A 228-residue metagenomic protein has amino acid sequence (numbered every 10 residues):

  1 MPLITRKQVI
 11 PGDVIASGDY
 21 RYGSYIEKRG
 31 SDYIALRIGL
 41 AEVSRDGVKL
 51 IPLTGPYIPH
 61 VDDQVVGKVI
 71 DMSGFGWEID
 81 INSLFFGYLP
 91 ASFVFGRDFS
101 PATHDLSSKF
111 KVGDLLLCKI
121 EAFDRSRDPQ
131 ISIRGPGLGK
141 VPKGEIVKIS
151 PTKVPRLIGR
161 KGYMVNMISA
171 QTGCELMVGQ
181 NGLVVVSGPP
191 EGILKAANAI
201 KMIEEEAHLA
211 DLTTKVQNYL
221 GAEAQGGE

Functional and structural regions predicted by a protein language model:
M1-L117, E121-E228: Single-stranded RNA-binding regions, centering on S1/OB-family and related RNA-binding modules
